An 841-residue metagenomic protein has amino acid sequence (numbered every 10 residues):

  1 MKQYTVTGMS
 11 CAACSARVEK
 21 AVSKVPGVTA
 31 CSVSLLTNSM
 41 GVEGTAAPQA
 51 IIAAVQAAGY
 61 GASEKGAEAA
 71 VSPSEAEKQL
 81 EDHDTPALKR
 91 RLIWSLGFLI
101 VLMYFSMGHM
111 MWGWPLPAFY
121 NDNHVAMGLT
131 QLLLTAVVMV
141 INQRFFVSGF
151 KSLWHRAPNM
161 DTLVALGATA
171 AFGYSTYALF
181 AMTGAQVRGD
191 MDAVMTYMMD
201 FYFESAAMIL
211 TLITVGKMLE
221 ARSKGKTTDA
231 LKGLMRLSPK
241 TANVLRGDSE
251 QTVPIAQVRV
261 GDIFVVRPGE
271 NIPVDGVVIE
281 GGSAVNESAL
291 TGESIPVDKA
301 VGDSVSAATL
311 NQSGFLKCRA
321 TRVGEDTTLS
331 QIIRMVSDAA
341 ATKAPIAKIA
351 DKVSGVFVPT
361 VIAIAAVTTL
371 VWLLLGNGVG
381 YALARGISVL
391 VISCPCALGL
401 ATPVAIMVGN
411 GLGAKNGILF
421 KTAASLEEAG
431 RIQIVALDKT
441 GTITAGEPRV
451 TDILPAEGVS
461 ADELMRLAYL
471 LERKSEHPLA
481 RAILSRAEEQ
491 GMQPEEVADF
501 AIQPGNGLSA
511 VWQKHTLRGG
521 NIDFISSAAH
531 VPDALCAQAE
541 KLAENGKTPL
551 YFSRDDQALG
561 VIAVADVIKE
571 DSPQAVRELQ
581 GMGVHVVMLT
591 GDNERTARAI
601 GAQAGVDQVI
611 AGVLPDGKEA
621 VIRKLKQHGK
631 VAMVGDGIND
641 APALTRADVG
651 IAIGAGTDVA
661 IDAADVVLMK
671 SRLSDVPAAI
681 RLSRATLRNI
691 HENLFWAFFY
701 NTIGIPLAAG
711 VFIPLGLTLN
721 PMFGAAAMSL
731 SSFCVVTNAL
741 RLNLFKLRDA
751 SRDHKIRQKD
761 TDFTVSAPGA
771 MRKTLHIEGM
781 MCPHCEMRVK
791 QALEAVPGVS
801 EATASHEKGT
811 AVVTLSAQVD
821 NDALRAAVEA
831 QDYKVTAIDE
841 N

Functional and structural regions predicted by a protein language model:
M1-A126, K224, S249-E250, S330 (+2 more regions): Flexible metal-binding regulatory segments at protein termini and peripheral loops
A16, T29, P268, I432 (+4 more regions): Conserved ATP-binding TGD loop and adjacent catalytic N/P-domain core of P-type ATPases
P26-E43, P48-Q49, F201, K232-D326 (+3 more regions): Conserved cytosolic catalytic loops of P-type ATPases
A87-T241, K352, L719-P721, A727 (+1 more regions): Transmembrane helix-loop-helix hairpins at the membrane interface
R90, T309, G430-E476, N506-V587 (+2 more regions): ATP-driven catalytic headpiece of P-type ATPases
M111-V125, W154, G173, L412 (+9 more regions): Membrane-embedded alpha-helical bundles of multi-pass transporters
M182-A185, D190-D192, A207-P268, K299 (+4 more regions): Juxtamembrane coupling segments of multi-pass membrane pumps/enzymes
L290, I349, A384, A397-L471 (+4 more regions): Conserved catalytic phosphorylation-site environment of P-type ATPases
